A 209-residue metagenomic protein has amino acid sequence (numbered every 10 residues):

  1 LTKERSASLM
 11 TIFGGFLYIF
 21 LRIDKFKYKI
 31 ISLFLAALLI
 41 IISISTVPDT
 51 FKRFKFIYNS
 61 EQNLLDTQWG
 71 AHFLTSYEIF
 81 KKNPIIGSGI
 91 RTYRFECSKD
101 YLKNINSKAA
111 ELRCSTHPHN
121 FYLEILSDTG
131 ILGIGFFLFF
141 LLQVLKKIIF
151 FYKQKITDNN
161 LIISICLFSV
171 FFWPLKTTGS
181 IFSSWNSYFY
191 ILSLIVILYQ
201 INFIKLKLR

Functional and structural regions predicted by a protein language model:
L1, R5-S8, L21-K27, K55 (+3 more regions): Juxtamembrane transmembrane-helix termini
L1-L21, V47, G130-G133, G179-S180: Helix-loop-helix junctions and helix-breaking kinks within/between transmembrane helices of multi-pass membrane
L1-T2, R22-L65, L74-K82, I90 (+1 more regions): A membrane-periplasm/extracellular boundary helix in multi-pass inner-membrane enzymes that assemble envelope glycans
T2, S6, I40-V47, F137-L141 (+1 more regions): Alpha-helical transmembrane segments
T2-M10, S115-N120, K176-F189: Membrane-interface catalytic loops of GT-C/OST-like multi-pass glycosylation enzymes that act
G15-F16, F137-F140, S164-K176, S180-R209: Transmembrane alpha-helices of multi-pass inner-membrane enzymes
F16, F20, K29-I30, L35 (+1 more regions): Hydrophobic transmembrane alpha-helices and their immediate junctions
S60-L74, K81-K82, I86-T129: Long extracytoplasmic/lumenal interhelical loops at the membrane interface of multi-pass membrane proteins
